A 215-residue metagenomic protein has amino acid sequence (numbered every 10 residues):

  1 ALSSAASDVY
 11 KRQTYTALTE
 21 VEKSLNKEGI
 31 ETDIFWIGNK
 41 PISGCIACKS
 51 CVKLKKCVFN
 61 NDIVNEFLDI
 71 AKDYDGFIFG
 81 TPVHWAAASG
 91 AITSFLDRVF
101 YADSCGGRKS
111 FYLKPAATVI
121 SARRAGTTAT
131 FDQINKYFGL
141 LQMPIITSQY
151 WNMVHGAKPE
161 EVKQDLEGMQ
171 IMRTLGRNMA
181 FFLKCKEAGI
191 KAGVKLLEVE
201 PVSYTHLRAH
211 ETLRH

Functional and structural regions predicted by a protein language model:
A1-A6, Y10, H206-H215: Single conserved hydrophobic/aromatic residue that forms the stacking wall/gate of nucleotide- or nucleobase-binding
S4-L25: N-terminal beta1-alpha1 ligand-phosphate binding loop
S4-S7, I37, I120-R123: Cofactor-binding loop segments of dinucleotide-utilizing enzymes, especially the Rossmann-like FAD- and NAD(P)+-binding
K11-T14, L18, I92, F131 (+1 more regions): Short, highly selective alpha-helical patches that border small-molecule cofactor pockets in redox/cofactor-processing
E31-N39: A short beta-strand-loop structural module common to alpha/beta enzyme folds
K40-L68, S203-R208: Cysteine-cluster motifs in flexible loop/terminal segments that predominantly coordinate metals
V58-Y150: Helix-loop-strand module that forms the ligand-binding subsite of alpha/beta enzymes
P144-R208: Glycine-rich phosphate/pyrophosphate-binding loop and the adjoining helix
